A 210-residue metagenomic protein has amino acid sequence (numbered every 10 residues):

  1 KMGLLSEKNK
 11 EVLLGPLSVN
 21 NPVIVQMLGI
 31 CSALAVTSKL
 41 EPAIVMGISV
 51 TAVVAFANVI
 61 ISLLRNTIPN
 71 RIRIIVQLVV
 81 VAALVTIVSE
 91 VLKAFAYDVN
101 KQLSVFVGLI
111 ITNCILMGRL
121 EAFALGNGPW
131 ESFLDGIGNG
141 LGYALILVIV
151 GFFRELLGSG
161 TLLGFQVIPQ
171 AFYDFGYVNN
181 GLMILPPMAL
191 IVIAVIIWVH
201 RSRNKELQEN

Functional and structural regions predicted by a protein language model:
K1-L14, N204-N210: Intrinsically disordered, low-complexity non-transmembrane regions of multi-pass membrane transporters
G15, S62-N66, E131-N139: Short amphipathic alpha-helical coupling elements at transmembrane boundaries
I30-L34, V50-A55, A82-S89, I111-I115 (+2 more regions): Hydrophobic core segments of alpha-helical transmembrane domains in multi-pass membrane transport and ion-translocation
L40-F56, V76, N100-I111: Structural signature of hydrophobic alpha-helical transmembrane segments
A57-N70, M117-N127, R201: C-terminal ends of transmembrane helices
I68-V81, Q102-G108, D135: Cytoplasmic-side transmembrane-helix entry/capping segments in multi-pass membrane proteins
I87-Q102: Transmembrane alpha-helix boundary signature
F133-N210: C-terminal transmembrane helix-loop-helix hairpin of multi-pass membrane proteins
